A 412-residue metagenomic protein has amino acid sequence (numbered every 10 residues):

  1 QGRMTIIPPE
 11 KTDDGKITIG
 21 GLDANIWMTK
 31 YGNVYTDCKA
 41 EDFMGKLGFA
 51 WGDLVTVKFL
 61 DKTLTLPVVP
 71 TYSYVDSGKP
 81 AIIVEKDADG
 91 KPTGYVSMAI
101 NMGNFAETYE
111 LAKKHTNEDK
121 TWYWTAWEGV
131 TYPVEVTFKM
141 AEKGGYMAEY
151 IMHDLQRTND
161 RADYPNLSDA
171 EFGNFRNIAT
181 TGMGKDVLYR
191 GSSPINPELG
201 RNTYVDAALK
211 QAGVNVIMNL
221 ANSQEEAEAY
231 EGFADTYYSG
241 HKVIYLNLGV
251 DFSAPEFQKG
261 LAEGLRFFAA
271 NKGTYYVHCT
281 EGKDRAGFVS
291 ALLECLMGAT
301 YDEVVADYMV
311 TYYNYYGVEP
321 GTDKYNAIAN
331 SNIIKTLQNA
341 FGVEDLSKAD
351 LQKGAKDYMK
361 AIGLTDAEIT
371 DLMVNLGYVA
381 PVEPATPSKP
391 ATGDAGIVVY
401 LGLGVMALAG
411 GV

Functional and structural regions predicted by a protein language model:
G2-K120, W127-P133: Long, compositionally biased stretches
G15-V34, M183, Q258-K259, E263-F267 (+1 more regions): Extracellular/luminal Pro/Thr/Ser-rich low-complexity repeat and linker "mucin-like" segments that act as
H115-Y275, F288-P390: Cys-dependent protein tyrosine phosphatase-like superfamily
V277-C279: The Walker A (P-loop) glycine that initiates the GxxxxGKT/S ATP-binding motif of P-loop NTPases
E281, R285-A286: Ser/Thr-glycine-rich phosphate-binding loops at phosphate-binding pockets of nucleotides, nucleotide cofactors
A385-L401: Extracellular Ser/Thr-rich, low-complexity/disordered mucin-like segments
G396-V412: A cross-kingdom C-terminal cell-surface attachment/processing module
